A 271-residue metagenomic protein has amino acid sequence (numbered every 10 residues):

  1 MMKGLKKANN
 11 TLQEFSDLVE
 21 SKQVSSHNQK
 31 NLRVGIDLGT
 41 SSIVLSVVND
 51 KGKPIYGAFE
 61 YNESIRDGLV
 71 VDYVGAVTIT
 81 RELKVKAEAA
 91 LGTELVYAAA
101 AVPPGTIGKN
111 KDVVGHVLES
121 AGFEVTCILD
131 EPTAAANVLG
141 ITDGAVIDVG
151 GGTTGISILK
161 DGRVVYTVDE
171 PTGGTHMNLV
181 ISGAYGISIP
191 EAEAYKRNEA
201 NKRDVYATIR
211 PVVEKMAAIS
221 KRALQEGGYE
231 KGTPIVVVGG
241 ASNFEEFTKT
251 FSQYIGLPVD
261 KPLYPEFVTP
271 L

Functional and structural regions predicted by a protein language model:
M1-L38, V44-V149, R163-V236, A241-K261 (+1 more regions): Nucleotide/phosphate-binding catalytic cleft detector across ATP-hydrolyzing and phosphate-transferring enzymes
I43-V48, T154-I158: Short beta-strand scaffold segments in enzyme catalytic cores
